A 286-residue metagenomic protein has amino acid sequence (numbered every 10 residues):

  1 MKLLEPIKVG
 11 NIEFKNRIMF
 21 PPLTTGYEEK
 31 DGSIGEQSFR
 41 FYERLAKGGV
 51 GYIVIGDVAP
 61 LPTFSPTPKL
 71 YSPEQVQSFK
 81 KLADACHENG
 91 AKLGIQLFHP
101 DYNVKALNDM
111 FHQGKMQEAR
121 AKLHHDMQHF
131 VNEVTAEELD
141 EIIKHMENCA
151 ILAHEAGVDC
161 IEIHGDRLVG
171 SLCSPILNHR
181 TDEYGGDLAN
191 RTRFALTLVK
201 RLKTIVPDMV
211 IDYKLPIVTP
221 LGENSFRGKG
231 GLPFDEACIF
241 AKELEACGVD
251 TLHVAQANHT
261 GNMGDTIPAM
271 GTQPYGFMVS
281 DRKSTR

Functional and structural regions predicted by a protein language model:
M1-R286: Flavin-dependent oxidoreductase catalytic cores
